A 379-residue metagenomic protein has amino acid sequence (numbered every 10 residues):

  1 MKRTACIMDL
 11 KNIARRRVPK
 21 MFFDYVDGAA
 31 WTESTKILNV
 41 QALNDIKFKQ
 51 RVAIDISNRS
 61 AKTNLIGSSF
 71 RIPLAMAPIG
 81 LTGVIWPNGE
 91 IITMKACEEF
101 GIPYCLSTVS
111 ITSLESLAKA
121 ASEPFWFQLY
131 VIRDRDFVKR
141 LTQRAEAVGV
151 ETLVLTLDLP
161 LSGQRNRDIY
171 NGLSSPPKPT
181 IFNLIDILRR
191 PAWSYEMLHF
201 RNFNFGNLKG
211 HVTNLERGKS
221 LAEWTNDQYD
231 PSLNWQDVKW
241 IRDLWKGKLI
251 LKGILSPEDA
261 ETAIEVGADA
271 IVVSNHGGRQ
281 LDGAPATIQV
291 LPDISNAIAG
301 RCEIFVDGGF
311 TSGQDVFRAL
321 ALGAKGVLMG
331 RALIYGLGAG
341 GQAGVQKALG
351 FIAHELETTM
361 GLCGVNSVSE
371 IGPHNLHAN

Functional and structural regions predicted by a protein language model:
M1-N44, A286-V306, T311-N379: Alpha/beta catalytic cores of nucleotide-metabolism and tRNA/nucleoside-modifying enzymes
M1-S68, P176-L233, S369-I371, H377: An N-cap/entry alpha-helix motif that binds or orients negatively charged groups
A30-W31, T108-T112, R133, L255 (+1 more regions): Short beta->alpha linker loops
K47, K62-N64, P73-A77, P103-S107 (+2 more regions): Short, conserved beta-strand segments within well-ordered enzyme catalytic domains that often line or immediately flank
R71-V109, L114: Glycine-rich active-site/cofactor-binding loop and its immediate structural neighborhood
A75-L81, P124-Y130, A222-W224: Short, basic, glycine/proline-bearing loop/turn elements
L81, K95, A120, D136-V306 (+4 more regions): Alpha/beta enzyme core
E99-A120, P124-V138: A gly/proline- and charged-residue-enriched helix-loop-helix capping module
